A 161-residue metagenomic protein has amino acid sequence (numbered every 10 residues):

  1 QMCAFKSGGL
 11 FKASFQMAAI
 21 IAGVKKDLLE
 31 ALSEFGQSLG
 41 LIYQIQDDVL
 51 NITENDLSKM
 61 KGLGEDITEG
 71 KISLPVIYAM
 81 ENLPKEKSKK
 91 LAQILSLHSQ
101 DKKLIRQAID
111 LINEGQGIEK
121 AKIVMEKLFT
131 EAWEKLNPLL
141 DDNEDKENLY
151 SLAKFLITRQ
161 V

Functional and structural regions predicted by a protein language model:
Q1-V161: All-alpha prenyltransferase/terpene-synthase fold signal
